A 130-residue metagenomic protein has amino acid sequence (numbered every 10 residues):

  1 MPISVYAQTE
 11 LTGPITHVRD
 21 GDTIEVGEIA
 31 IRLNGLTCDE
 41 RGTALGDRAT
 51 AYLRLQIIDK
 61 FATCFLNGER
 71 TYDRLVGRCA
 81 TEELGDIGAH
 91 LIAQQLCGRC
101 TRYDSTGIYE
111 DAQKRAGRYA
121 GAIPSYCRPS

Functional and structural regions predicted by a protein language model:
P2-S130: Small beta-barrel nucleic-acid-binding modules, primarily SNase/OB-fold domains and secondarily Tudor-like barrels
